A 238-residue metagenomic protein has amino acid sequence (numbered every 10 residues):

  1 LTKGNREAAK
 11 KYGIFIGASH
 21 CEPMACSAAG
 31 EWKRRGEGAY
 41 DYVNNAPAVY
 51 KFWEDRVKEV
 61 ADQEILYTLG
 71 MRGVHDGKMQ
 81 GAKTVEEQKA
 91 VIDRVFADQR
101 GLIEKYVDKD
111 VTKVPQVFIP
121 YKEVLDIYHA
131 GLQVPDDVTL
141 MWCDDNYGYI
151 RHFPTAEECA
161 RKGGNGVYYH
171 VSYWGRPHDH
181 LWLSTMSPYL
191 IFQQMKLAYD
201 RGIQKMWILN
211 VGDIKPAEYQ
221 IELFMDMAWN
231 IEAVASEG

Functional and structural regions predicted by a protein language model:
L1, W142-G148, P154-G238: Structured mid-domain segments that build the active-site/substrate or prosthetic-cofactor binding neighborhood
T2-M24, E222-L223: Aromatic-lined substrate-binding rim segments of carbohydrate-active enzymes
K3-Y12, R35, A39-K162: Gly/Pro-rich turn-and-neighbor structural signature
I16-A25, K113-I119, C143, Y168-H170 (+1 more regions): A generic structural motif
G17, V111-V114, Q204-L209: Acidic/polar loop patches that form or flank catalytic/metal-binding clefts of enzymes that bind anionic ligands
S19, A25-A48, L183-P188: Aromatic/His-enriched, Gly/Pro-containing loop or helix-boundary segments that lie immediately adjacent to catalytic
H20-M24, G73-H75, P120-V124, D144-N146 (+2 more regions): Active-site-proximal loop/turn and secondary-structure-junction residues that shape catalytic pockets, frequently
C26-A29, G77-M79, G175-H178, E218: Short acidic/His/Gly/Ser-rich catalytic and metal-binding motifs that mark active-site loops of diverse hydrolases
